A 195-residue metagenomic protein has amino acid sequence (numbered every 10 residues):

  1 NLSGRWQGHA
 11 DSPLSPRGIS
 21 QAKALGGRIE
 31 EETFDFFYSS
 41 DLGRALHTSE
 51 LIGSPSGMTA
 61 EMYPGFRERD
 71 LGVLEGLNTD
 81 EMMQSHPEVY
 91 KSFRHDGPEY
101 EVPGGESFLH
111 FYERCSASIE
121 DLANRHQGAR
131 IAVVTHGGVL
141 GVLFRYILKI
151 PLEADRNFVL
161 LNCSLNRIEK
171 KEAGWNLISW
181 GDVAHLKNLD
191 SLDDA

Functional and structural regions predicted by a protein language model:
N1, A24, H47, L51 (+4 more regions): Alpha-helical elements of Rossmann-like donor-binding domains used by nucleotide-donor carbohydrate transfer enzymes
N1-F36, L42, H47-E50, S54-M58 (+4 more regions): An N-terminal RHG(E/S)-centered segment typical of histidine phosphatases
L14, Y38, Y63, A132-V133: Conserved SAM-binding loop
S39-S40, E113, V134-T135: Short beta-strand scaffold positions
D41, P64, G137: Short secondary-structure boundary segments
L46, S116-N176: Active-site-adjacent alpha-helix immediately C-terminal to a catalytic or transition-state-stabilizing loop
S54-S116, E169, N176-S179, A195: Phosphate-handling substructures
